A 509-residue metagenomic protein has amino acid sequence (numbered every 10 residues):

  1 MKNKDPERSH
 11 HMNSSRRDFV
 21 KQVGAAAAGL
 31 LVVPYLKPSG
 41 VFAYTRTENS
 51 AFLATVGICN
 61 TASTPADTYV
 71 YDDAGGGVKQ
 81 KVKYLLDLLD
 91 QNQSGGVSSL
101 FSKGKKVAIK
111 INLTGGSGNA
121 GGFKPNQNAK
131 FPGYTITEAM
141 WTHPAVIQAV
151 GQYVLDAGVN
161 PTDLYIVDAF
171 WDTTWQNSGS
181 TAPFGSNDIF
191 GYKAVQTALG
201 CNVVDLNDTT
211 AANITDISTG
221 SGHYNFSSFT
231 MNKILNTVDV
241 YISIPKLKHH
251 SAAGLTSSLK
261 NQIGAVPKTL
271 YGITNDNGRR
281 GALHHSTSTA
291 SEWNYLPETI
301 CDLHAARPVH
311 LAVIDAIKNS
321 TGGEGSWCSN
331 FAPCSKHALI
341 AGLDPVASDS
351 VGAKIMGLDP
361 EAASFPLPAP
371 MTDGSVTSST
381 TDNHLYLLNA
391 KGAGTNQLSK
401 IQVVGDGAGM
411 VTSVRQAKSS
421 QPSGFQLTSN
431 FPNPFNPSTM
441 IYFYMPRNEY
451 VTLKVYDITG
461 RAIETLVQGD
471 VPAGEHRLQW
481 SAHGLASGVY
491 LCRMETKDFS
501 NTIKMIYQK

Functional and structural regions predicted by a protein language model:
K2-V411: N-terminal and secondary-structure boundary signal
D18, R461-A462, E475, F499: Residue-level signal for well-ordered, solvent-exposed loop/turn and beta-edge residues enriched in charged/polar side
S102, S420, P434, P446 (+2 more regions): Surface-exposed coil/turn segments at beta-strand junctions on protein surfaces, enriched
S413-F431, F435-V455, R477-W480: Glycine-centered coil/turn sites that cap beta-strands in beta-rich domains
Y456-I463, Y490: Short, glycine-anchored, charge-dense loop/turn motifs used at functional sites
G469, A473, L478-Q479, H483 (+1 more regions): C-terminal tail/sorting-segment detector
